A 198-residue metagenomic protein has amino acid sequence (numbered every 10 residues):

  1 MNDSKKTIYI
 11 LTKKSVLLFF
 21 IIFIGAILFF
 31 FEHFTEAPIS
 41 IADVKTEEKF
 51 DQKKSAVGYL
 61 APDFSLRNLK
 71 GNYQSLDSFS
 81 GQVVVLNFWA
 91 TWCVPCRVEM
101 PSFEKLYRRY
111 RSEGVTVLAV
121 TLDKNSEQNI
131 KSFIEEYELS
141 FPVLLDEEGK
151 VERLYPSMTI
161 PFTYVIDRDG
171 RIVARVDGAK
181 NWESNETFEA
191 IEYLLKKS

Functional and structural regions predicted by a protein language model:
M1-L60, S198: N-terminal targeting signals for export/organelle localization
G58, D63-V84, Y107-Y110: A short beta-strand-turn-helix
F79-Q82, S112, L139-S140, S157-M158: Active-site acidic short loop of glycosyltransferases
S80, F88-K105: Conserved redox-active cysteine motifs that mediate thiol-disulfide chemistry, especially di-cysteine Cys-X(1-2)-Cys
V85-N87, A119-T121, V165: Hydrophobic beta-strand core positions in alpha/beta domains
R97-Y137, E147-L154: Structural microenvironment flanking redox-active thiols in thiol-disulfide oxidoreductases
S132-S140, D146-L194: Thiol/disulfide oxidoreductase modules built on the thioredoxin-like
